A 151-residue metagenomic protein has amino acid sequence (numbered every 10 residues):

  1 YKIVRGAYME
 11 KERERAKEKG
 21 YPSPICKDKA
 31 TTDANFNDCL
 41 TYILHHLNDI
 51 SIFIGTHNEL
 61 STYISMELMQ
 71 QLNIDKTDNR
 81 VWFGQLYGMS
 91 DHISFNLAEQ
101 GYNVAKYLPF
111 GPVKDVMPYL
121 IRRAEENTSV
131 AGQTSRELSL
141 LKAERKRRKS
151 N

Functional and structural regions predicted by a protein language model:
Y1-N151: Positively charged, amphipathic and often flexible ligand-engagement surfaces
